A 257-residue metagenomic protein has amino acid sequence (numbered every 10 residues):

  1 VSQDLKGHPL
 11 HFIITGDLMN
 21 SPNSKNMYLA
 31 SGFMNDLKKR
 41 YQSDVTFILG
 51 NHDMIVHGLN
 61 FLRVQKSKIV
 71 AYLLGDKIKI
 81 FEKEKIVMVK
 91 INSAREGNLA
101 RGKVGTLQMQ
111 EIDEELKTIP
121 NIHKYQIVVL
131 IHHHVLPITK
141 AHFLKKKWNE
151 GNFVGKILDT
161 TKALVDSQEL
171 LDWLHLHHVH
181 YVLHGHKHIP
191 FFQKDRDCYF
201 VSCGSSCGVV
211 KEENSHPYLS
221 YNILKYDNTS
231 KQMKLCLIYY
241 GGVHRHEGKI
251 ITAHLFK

Functional and structural regions predicted by a protein language model:
V1-L29, K147: N-terminal active-site segment of His-dependent metallophosphoesterases
H11-D17, D44-N51, N92, V128-H132 (+3 more regions): Active-site neighborhood of phospho(di)ester-bond hydrolases with catalytic His/Asp-centered motifs
L18-P22, A94-L107, V154-T161: Surface-exposed cleft-lining segments at the edges of enzyme active sites
M19-P22, F47-L59, E96-L99, H133-K140 (+2 more regions): Active-site environment of divalent metal-dependent phosphoester hydrolases
L29-K117, N121-H123, H175, I223: Extended active-site neighborhood of metal-dependent phosphoesterases/phosphodiesterases
N35, W148-T229: Conserved beta-sheet core of the metallophosphoesterase superfamily
N121-K146: Short acidic, glycine-rich surface-loop motifs adjacent to enzyme active sites
Y226-K257: A short C-terminal boundary segment appended to hydrolase-like catalytic domains
